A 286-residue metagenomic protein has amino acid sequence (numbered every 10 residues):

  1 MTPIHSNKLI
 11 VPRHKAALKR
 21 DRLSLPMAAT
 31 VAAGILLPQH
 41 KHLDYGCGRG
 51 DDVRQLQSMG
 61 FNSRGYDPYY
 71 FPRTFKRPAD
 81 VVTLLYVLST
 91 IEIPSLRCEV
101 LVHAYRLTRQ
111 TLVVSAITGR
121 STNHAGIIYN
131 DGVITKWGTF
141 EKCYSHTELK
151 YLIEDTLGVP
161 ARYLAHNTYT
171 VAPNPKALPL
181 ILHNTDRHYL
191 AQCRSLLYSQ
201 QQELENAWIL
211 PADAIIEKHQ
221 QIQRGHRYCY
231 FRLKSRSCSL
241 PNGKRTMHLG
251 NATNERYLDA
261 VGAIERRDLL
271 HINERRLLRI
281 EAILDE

Functional and structural regions predicted by a protein language model:
M1-R77, T111-T185, R227-Y230: Class I (Rossmann-like) S-adenosyl-L-methionine-dependent methyltransferase catalytic domain, capturing the SAM-binding
S24-M27, T83, V87, N254: Serine-centered coil/turn micro-motif
D67-Y70, Y86, P175, Q220 (+1 more regions): Short, flexible loop/turn elements at secondary-structure junctions
K76-A79, V100: Helix-adjacent hinge/juxtasegments
V81-S95: A short SAM/SAH-binding and catalytic strip from SAM-dependent methyltransferases
L88, R97-V102, E274: Amphipathic, non-transmembrane alpha-helical secondary structure
C98-L112: A short glycine-rich, Lys/Arg-flanked "PGG" loop and its adjoining helix->strand segment in the class I
L180-E286: A positively charged, amphipathic N-terminal helix/segment that binds anionic biomolecules
